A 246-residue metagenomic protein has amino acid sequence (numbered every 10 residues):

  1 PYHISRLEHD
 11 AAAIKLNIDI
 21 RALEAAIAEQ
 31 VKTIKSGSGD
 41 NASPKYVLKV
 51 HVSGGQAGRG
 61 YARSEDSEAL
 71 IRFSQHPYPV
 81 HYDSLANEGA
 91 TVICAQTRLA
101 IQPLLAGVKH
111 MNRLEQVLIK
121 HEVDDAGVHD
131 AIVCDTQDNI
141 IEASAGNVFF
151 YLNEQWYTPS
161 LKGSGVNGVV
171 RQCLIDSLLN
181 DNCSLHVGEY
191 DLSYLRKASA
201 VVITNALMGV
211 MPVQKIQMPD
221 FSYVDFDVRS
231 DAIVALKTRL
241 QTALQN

Functional and structural regions predicted by a protein language model:
P1-K32, S53, A62-N246: Helix-start/capping segments and mature chain N-termini
V31-D40: Phosphate/pyrophosphate-binding loops at sites that engage ATP/ADP/AMP, CoA/4′-phosphopantetheine, polyphosphate
N41-V52, R59: Ordered, amphipathic secondary-structure segments that act as subunit-interaction surfaces in large macromolecular
